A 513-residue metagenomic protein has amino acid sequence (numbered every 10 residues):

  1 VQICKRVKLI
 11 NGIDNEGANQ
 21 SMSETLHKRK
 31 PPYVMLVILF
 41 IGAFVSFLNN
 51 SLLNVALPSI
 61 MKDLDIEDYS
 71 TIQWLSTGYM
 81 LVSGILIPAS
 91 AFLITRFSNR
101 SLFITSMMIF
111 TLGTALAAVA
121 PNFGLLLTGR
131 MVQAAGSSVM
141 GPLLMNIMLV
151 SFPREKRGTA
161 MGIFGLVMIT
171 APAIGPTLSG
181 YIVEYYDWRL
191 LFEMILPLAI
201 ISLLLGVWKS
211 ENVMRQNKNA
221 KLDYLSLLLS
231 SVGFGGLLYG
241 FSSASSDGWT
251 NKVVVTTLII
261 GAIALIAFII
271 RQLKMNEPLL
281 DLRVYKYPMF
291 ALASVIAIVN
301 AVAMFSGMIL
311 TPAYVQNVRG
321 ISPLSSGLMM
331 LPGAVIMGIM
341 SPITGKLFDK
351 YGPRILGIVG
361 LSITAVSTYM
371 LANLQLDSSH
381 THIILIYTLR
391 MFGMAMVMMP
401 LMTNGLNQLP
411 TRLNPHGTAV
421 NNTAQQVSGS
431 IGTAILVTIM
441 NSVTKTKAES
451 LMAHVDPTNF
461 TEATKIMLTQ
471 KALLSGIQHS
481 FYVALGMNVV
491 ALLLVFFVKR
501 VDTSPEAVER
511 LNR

Functional and structural regions predicted by a protein language model:
Q2-L48: Cytosolic juxtamembrane N-terminal segment immediately preceding the first transmembrane helix of multi-pass
T25-R29, E155, L203-S231, L273-P288 (+2 more regions): Flexible interhelical linker loops that connect adjacent transmembrane helices in multi-pass membrane transporters
V34-L48, L53-V55, L75-S76, M194 (+6 more regions): 12-transmembrane solute porter fold
A56-I85, L324-S325: Extracellular/periplasmic helix-loop-helix junction of adjacent transmembrane segments in MFS-like secondary
I60-M61, L93-I94, L178-Y186, F241 (+4 more regions): Interfacial helix-cap and linker-helix signal at transmembrane-aqueous boundaries of multi-pass secondary transporters
T77-A91, G141-M145, L331-T344: Central cavity-lining transmembrane alpha-helices of secondary-active solute carriers, predominantly the Major
A91-L225: Helix-loop-helix hairpins in multi-pass membrane proteins, especially solute transporters
L196-R215, S231-S243, G261-K274, L492-K499: C-terminal membrane-cytosol helix-exit motif in multi-pass small-molecule transporters
